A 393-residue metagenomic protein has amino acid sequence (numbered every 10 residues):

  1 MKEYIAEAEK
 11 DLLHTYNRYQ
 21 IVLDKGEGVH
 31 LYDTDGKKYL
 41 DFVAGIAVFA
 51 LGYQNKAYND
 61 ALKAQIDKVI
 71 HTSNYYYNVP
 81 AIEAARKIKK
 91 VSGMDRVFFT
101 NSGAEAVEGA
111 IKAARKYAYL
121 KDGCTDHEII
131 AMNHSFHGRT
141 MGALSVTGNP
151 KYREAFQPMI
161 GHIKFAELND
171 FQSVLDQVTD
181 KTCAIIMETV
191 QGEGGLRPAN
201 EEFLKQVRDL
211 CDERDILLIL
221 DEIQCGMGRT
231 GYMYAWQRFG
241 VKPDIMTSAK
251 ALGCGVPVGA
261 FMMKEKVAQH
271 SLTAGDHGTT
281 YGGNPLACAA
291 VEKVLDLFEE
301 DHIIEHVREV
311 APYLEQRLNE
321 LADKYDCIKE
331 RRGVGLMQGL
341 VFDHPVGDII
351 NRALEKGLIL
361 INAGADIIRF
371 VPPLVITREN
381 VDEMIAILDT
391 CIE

Functional and structural regions predicted by a protein language model:
M1-E393: Conserved N-terminal phosphate-binding loop of PLP-dependent enzymes in the Aspartate aminotransferase
